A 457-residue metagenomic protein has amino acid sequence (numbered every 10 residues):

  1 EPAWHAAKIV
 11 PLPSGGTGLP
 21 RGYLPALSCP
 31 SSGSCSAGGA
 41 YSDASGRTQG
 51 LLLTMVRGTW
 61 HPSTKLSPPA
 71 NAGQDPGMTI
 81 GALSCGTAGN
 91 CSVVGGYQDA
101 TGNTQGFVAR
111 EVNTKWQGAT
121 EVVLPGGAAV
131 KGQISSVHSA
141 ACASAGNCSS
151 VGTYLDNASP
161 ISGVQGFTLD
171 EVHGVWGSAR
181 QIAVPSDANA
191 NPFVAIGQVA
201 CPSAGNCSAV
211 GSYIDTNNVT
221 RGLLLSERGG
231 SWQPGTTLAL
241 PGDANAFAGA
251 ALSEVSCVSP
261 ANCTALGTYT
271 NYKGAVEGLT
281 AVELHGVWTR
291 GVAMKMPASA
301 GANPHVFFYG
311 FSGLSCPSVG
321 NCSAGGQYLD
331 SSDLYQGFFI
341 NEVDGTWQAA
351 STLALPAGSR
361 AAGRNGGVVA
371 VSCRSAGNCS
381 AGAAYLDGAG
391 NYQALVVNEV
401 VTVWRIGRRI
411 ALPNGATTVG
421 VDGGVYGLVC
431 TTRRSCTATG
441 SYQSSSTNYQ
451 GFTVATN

Functional and structural regions predicted by a protein language model:
E1-N457: Residue-level hotspots at or immediately adjacent to binding/recognition sites across diverse folds
